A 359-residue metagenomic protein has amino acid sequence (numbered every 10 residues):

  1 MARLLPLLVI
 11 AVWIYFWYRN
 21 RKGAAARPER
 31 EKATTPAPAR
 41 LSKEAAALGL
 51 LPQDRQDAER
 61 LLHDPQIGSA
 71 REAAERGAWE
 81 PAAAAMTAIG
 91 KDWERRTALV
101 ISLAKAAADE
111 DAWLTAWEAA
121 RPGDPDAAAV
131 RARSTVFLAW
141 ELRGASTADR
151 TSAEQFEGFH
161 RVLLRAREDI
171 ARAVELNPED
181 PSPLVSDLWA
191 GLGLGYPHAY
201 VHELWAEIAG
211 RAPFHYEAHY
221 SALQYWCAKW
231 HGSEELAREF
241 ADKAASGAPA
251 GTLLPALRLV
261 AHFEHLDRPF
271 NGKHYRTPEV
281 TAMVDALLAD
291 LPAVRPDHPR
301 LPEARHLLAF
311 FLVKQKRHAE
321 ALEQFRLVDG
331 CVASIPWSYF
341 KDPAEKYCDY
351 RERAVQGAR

Functional and structural regions predicted by a protein language model:
M1-R121, F325-V328, D342-R359: Extreme N-terminal leader/anchor segments
N20-A25, Y275-R359: Fungal-biased detection of long, low-complexity, Ser/Thr- and Lys/Arg-rich intrinsically disordered regions
S69-A78, A83, E203, D242 (+3 more regions): Extended, non-globular or repeat-rich regions with surface exposure
K91-A120, S134-A173, N177-E179, P183-R211 (+4 more regions): Short coil/linker segments at helix-helix boundaries
P125-D126, P181-S182, Y216, T252 (+1 more regions): Helix-start (N-cap) detector for alpha-helical repeat units in TPR-like alpha-solenoids, especially tetratricopeptide
P125-F137, A309: Extended, hydrophobic/aromatic-rich amphipathic alpha-helical segments that build helical scaffolds
R131-T135, W226, R326-G330: Amphipathic alpha-helical scaffolding segments
A250-P255, D297, L301: Helix-start/N-cap signature of alpha-helical segments
